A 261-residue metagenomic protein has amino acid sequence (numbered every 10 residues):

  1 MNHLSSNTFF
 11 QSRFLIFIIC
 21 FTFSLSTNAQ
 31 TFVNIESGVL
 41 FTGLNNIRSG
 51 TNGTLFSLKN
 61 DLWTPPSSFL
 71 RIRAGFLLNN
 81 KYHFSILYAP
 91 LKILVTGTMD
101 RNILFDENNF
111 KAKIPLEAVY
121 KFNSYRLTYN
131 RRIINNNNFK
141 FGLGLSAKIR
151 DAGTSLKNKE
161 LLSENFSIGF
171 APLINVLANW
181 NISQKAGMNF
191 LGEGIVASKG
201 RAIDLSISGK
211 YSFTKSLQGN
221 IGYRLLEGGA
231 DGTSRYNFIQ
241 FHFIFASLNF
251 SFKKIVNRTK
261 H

Functional and structural regions predicted by a protein language model:
M1-F32, K253-H261: Cleavable N-terminal export/targeting peptides
A29-L91, S251-K253, H261: Short glycine/proline- and aromatic-enriched beta-strand/turn motifs that initiate or cap beta-hairpins
I35-S37, I72-F76, I86, L127-R131 (+5 more regions): Residues on the lipid-exposed face of transmembrane beta-strands in outer-membrane beta-barrel proteins
G43-S67, P90-F122, D151-G169, L177-N179 (+3 more regions): Extracellular/periplasm-exposed beta-strand and loop segments of Gram-negative cell-envelope proteins, dominated by
K81-F84, N137-F139, Q184-M188, S216-G219 (+1 more regions): Repeated loop/turn-to-beta-strand initiation elements of outer-membrane beta-barrel proteins
N137, I168-F170, E193-L205: Solvent-exposed loop/turn segments connecting transmembrane beta-strands in outer-membrane beta-barrel proteins
K185-G200, L225-L226: Transmembrane beta-strand segments that form the barrel wall of outer-membrane beta-barrel proteins
Q218-H261: Outer-membrane beta-barrel translocator/channel fold
